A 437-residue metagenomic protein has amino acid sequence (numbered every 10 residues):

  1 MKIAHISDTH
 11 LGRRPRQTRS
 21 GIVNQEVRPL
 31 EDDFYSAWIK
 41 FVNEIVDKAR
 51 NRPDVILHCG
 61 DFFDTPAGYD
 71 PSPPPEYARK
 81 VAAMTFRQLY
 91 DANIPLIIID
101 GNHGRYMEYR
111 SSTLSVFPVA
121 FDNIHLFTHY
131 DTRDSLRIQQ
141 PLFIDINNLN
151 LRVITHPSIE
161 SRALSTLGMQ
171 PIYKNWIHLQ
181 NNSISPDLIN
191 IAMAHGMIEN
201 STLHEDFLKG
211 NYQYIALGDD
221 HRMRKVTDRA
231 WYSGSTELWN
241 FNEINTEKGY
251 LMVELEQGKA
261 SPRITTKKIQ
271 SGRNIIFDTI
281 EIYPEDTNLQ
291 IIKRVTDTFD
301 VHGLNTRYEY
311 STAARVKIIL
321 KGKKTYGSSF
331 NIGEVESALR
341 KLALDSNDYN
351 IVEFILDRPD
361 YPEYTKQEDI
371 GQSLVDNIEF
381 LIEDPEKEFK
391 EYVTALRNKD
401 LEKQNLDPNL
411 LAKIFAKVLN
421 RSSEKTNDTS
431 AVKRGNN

Functional and structural regions predicted by a protein language model:
M1, A37-R52, F143-N147, Q180-S183: Short amphipathic alpha-helices and their capping/turn segments at secondary-structure boundaries
H5-S7, V55-D61, P95-N102, M107 (+5 more regions): Active-site neighborhood of phospho(di)ester-bond hydrolases with catalytic His/Asp-centered motifs
L11, Q17-L30: A solvent-exposed, charged loop/short amphipathic helix patch at secondary-structure junctions
V27-I138: Core catalytic region of metal-dependent phosphoesterases/phosphodiesterases, especially metallo-beta-lactamase-like
L89-A92, I184-P186, D206-N211: Short, conserved loop/helix-junction motifs that constitute active-site signature segments in enzyme catalytic cores
G104-D206, E256-Q257: Conserved catalytic scaffold of divalent metal-dependent phosphoesterases
M197-S261: Conserved beta-sheet core of the metallophosphoesterase superfamily
Q257-N437: Accessory, non-catalytic peripheral segments of nucleic-acid enzymes
